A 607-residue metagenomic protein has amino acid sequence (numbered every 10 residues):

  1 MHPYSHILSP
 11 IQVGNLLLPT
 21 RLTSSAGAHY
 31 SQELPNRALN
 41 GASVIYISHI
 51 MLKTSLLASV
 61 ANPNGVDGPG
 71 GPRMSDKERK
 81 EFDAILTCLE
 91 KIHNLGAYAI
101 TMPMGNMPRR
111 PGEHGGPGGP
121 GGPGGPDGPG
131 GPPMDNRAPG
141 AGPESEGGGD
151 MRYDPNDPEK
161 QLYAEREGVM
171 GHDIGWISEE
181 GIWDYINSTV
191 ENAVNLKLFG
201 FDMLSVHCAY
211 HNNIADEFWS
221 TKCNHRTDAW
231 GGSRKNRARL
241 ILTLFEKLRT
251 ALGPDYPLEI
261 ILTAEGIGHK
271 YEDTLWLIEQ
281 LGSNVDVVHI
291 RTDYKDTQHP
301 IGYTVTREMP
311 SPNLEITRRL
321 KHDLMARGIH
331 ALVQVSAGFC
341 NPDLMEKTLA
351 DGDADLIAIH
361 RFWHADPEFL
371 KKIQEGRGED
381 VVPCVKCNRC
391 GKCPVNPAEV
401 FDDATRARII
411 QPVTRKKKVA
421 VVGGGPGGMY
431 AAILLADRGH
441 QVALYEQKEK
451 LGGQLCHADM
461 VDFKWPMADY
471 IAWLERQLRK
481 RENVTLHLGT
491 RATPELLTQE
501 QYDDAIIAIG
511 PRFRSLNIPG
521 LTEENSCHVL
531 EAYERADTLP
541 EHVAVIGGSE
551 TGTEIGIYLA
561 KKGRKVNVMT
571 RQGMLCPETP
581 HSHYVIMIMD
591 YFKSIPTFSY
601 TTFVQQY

Functional and structural regions predicted by a protein language model:
M1-V422, P426, Y430-V442, K450 (+2 more regions): Flavin-dependent oxidoreductase catalytic cores
Y30, C340-P342, H364, R491-P494 (+2 more regions): Short acidic loop-to-helix transition motifs that present clustered carboxylates
Y303-M309, I409-Q411, K416, H457-D469 (+3 more regions): Short, contiguous acidic/charged loop-to-helix segments that flank catalytic cores in large enzymes
Q334, A443, T485-G489, C527 (+1 more regions): General small-molecule cofactor/ligand-binding pocket signal
E346-A358, W363, E475, A492-T498 (+4 more regions): C-terminal structured "cap/appendage" subdomains that terminate the fold
V413-L444, H487-Q501, I509-I518, T522 (+1 more regions): Rossmann-like dinucleotide/flavin-binding elements
L444-R479, Y558-Q606: Rossmann-like dinucleotide-binding cores of NAD(P)H-dependent redox enzymes
I506: N-terminal Rossmann-like NAD(P) cofactor-binding module of classical short-chain dehydrogenase/reductase
